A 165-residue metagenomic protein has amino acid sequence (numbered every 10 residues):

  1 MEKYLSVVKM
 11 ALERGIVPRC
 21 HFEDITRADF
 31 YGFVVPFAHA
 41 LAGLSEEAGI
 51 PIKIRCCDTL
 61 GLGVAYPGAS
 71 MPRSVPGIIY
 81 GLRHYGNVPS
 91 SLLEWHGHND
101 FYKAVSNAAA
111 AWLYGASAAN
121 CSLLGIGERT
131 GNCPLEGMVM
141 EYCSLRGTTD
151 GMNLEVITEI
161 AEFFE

Functional and structural regions predicted by a protein language model:
M1-E165: Catalytic cores and adjacent flexible loops of soluble metabolic enzymes that perform enolate/carbanion chemistry on
